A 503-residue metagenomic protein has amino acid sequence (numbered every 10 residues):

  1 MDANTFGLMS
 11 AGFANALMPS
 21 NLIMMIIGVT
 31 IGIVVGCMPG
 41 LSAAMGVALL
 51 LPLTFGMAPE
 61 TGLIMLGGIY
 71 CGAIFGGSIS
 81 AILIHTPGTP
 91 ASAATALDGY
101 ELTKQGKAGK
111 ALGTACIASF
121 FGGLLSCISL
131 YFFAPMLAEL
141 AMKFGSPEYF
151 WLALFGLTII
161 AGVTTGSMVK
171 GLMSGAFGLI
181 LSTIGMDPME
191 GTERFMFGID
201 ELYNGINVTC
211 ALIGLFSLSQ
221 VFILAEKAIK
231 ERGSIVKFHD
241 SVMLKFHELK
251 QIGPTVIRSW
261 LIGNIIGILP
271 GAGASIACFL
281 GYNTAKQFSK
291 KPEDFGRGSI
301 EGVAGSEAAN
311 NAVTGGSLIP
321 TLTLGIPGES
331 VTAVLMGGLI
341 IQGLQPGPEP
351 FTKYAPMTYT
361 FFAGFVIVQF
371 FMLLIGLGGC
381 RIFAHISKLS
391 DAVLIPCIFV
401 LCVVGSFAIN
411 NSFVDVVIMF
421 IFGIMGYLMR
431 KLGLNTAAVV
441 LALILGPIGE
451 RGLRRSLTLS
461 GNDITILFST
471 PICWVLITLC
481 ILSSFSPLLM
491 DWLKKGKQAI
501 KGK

Functional and structural regions predicted by a protein language model:
M1-G62, P135, M142, E193-S299 (+6 more regions): Helix-loop-helix hairpins and the membrane-proximal interhelical loops of multi-pass alpha-helical transport proteins
V29-A43, G72-H85, I160-T165, W260-P270 (+3 more regions): Transmembrane alpha-helix interface/packing and boundary motifs in multi-pass membrane proteins, characterized by
V35-A44, I82-A93, L125-S129, I266-I276 (+4 more regions): Short helix-coil transition sites and intra-membrane helix breaks within transmembrane domains of multi-pass
A43-L53, L66, A81-E101, F132 (+7 more regions): Re-entrant/interfacial helical elements at transmembrane boundaries that shape and gate the permeation pathway
E60-I64, E101-A118, K290-G302, S330-A333 (+1 more regions): Membrane-interface alpha-helices at helix entry/exit sites of multi-pass transporters
Y70-A81, G88-T89, S299-L324, G328 (+1 more regions): A structural-propensity feature for long, helix-poor, extended segments
C71-G76, I117-S129, L181, A304-I319 (+2 more regions): Membrane-embedded alpha-helical segments of transport systems, primarily multispan ion/solute transporters
G113-I229, I341-K495: Membrane-embedded alpha-helical modules
